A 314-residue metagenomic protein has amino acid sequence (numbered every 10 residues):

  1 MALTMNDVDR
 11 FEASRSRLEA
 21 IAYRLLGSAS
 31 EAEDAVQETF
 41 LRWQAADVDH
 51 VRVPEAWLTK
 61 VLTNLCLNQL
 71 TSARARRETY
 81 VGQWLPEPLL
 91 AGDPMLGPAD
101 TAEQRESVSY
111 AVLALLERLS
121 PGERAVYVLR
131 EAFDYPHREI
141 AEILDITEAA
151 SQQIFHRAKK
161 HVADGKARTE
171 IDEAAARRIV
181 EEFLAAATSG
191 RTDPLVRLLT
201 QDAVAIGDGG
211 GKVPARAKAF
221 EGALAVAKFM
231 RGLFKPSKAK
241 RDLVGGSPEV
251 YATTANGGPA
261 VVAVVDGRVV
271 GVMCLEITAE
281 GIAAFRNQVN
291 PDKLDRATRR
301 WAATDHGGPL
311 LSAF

Functional and structural regions predicted by a protein language model:
M1-P194, L198: Active-site-adjacent scaffolding segments
L195-V196, A203, L275, E280: Hydrophobic pocket/interface hotspot
Q201-G245: A solvent-exposed, acidic/Ser-Thr-rich amphipathic alpha-helical stretch
K228-K238, P248-A252, G257, V262-V265 (+1 more regions): Flexible loop/N-cap segments at domain edges
E249-A252, A279, G307-F314: Intrinsically disordered, low-complexity, positively biased terminal segments
G258-G281, R286-V289: Exposed beta-sheet edge and beta->alpha loop/turn motif
Q288-F314: Low-complexity, intrinsically disordered terminal/linker segments enriched in charged and Gly/Pro repeats
